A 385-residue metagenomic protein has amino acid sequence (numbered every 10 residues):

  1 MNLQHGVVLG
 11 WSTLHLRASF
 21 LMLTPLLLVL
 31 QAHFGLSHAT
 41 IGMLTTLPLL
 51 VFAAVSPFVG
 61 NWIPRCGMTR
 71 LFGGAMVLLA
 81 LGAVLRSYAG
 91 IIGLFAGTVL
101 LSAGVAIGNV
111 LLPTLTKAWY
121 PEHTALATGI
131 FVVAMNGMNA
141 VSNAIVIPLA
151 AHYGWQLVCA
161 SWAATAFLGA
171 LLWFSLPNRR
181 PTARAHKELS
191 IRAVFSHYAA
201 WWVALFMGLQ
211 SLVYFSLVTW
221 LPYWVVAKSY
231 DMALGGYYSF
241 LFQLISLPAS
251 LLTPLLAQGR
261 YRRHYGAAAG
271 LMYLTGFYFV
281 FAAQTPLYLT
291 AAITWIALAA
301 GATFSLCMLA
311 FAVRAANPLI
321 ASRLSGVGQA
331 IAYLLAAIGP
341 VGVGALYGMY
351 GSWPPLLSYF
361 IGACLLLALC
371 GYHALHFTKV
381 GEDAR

Functional and structural regions predicted by a protein language model:
L21, L49-P57, N139-A140, Q243-L251 (+1 more regions): Residue-level signature of mid-helix packing/kink "hotspots" within the transmembrane helices of 12-pass Major
T24, Y198-S250: Extracytoplasmic gate region of multi-pass secondary transporters
A54-I92: Conserved MFS/SLC helix-loop-helix module at the cytosolic interface between two early adjacent transmembrane helices
P64-A75, Q258-G270, P318: Cytoplasmic membrane-interface "Motif A"-like loop-to-helix N-cap segments of 12-TM Major Facilitator Superfamily
I91, E122-P177, W220: Helix-loop-helix hairpin linking two adjacent transmembrane segments in secondary transporters
T98-V133: Cytoplasmic helix-loop-helix junction between adjacent transmembrane helices in 12-TM secondary transporters
Y261-A310: C-terminal transmembrane helical hairpin of 12-TM major facilitator-type secondary transporters
A315-W353, F360: A late C-terminal transmembrane helix in Major Facilitator Superfamily
